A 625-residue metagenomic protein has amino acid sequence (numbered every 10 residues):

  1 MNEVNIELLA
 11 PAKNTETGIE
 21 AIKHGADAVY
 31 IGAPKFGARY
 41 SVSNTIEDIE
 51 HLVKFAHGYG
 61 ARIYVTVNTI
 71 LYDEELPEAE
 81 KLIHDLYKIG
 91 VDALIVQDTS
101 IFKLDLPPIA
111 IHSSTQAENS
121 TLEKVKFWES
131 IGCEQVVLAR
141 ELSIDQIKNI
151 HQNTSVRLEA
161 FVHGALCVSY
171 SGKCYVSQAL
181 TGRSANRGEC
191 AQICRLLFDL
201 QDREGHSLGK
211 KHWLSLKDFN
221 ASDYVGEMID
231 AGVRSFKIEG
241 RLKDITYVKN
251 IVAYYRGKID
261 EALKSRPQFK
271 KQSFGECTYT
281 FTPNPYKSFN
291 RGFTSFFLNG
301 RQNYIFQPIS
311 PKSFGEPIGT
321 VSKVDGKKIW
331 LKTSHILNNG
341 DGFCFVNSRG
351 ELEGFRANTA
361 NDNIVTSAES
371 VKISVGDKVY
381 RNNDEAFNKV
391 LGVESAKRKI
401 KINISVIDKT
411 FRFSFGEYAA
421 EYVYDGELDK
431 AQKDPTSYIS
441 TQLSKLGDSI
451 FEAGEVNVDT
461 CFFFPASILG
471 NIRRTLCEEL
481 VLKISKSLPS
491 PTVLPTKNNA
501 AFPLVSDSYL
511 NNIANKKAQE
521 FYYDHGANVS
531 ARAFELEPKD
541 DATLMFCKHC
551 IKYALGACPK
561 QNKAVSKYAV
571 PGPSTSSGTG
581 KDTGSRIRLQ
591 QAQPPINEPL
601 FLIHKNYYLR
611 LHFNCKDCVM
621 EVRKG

Functional and structural regions predicted by a protein language model:
M1-H24, A28-A38, D48, L52-V53 (+5 more regions): Surface-exposed amphipathic alpha-helical tracts and adjacent flexible/coil segments at the periphery of soluble enzymes
S41-T45: An active-site metal/cofactor-coordinating segment within enzyme catalytic domains
D92: Short, conserved active-site loop motifs that form the nucleotide-linked donor/cofactor pocket
L104: Phosphate-binding/switch loop-helix module in NTP-utilizing enzymes
Q116: Auxiliary alpha/beta "docking" domains used to position bulky ligands
S120-K124: Short, glycine/polar-rich helix-capping loops at beta-to-alpha or helix-loop-helix junctions that flank or form
